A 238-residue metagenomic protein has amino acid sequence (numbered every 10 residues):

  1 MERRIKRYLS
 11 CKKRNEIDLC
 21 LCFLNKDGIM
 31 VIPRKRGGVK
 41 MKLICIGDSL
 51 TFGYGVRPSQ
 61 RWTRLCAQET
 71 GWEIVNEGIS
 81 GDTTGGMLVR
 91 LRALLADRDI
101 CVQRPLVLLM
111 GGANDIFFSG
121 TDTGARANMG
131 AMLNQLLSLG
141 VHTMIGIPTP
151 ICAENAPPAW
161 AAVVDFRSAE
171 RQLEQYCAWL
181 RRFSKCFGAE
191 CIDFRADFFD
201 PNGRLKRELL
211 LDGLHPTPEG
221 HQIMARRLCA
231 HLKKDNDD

Functional and structural regions predicted by a protein language model:
R3-R7, R14, R34-R36: Basic polycationic patches enriched in arginine
L9, L19-L24: Short hydrophobic targeting helices and cationic amphipathic motifs that mediate membrane/organellar targeting
N25-I32, G37: Short, positively charged and aromatic/hydrophobic N-terminal segments
R34-G86, R90-Q103: Serine-esterase "nucleophile elbow" of acetyl-processing enzymes
E69, L91-D238: Alpha-helical cap/lid subdomain in secreted, periplasmic, or secretory-pathway luminal O-acyl-processing enzymes
